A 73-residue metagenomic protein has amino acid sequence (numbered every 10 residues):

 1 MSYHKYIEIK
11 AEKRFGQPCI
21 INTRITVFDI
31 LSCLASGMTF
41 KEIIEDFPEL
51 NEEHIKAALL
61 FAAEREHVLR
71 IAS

Functional and structural regions predicted by a protein language model:
S2-M38: A short, structured beta-strand/loop element
T26-S73: Long, charge-rich, low-complexity alpha-helical segments
